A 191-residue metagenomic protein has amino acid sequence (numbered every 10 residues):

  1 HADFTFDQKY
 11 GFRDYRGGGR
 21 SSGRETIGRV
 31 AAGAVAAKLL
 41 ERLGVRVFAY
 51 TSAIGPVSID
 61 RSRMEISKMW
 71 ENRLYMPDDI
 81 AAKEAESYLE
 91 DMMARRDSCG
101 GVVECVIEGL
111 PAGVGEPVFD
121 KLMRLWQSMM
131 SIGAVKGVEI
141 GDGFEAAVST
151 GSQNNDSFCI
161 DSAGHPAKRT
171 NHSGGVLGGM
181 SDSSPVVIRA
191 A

Functional and structural regions predicted by a protein language model:
H1-F12, S152-S162: Acidic-glycine-rich active-site phosphate/pyrophosphate-binding loop
A2-R20, G175-V176, S183, R189-A191: Charged, low-complexity interaction tracts
A2-T5, G28-A37, E86, M123-M130 (+1 more regions): Predominant activation on well-ordered alpha-helical scaffold segments within soluble catalytic domains
D3, R20, E25, V148 (+1 more regions): A residue-level detector for conformationally permissive "hinge/kink" positions
F4, S22, T26-A31, I140 (+2 more regions): Long, contiguous hydrophobic alpha-helical segments, chiefly transmembrane helices and signal peptides
Q8-V118: Glycine-rich, mobile lid/loop segments that gate access to catalytic sites or pores
R96-A191: Glycine-rich anion/phosphate-binding loop at the beta-strand->alpha-helix junction
